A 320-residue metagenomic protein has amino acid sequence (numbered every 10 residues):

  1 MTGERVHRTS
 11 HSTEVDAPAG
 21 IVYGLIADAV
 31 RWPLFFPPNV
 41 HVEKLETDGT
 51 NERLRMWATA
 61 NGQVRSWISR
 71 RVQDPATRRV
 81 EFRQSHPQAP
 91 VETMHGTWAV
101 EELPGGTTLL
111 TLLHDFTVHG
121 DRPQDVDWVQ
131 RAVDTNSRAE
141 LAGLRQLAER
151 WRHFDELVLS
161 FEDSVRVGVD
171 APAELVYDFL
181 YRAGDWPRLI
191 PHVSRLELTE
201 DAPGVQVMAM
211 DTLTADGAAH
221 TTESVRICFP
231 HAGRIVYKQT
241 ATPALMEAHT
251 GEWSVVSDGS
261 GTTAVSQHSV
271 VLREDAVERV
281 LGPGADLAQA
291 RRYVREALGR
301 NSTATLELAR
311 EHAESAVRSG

Functional and structural regions predicted by a protein language model:
M1-T50, Q130, R138-A202: Hydrophobic ligand-binding cavity/cleft-lining segments
T2, V30-L34, H41-H95, G184-R188 (+3 more regions): Glycine-rich portal/gate segments that line the openings of hydrophobic small-molecule binding cavities
V6-R8, M56-N61, S66-I68, R83-R138 (+1 more regions): Beta-strand/loop substructures that line and gate deep hydrophobic ligand-binding cavities in soluble
S12-E14, V72, A99, R166-G168 (+3 more regions): Generic structural detector for well-ordered beta-strands
F35, E43-T47, L112-L113, D121-D127 (+6 more regions): Short, tandemly repeated low-complexity microdomains enriched for cysteine and small residues
V80, W98, D163, V167 (+2 more regions): A broad, low-specificity signal marking well-ordered, structured residues that form hydrophobic/aromatic
V133-L141, R145, L298-S302, L306: N-terminal membrane-insertion helices
